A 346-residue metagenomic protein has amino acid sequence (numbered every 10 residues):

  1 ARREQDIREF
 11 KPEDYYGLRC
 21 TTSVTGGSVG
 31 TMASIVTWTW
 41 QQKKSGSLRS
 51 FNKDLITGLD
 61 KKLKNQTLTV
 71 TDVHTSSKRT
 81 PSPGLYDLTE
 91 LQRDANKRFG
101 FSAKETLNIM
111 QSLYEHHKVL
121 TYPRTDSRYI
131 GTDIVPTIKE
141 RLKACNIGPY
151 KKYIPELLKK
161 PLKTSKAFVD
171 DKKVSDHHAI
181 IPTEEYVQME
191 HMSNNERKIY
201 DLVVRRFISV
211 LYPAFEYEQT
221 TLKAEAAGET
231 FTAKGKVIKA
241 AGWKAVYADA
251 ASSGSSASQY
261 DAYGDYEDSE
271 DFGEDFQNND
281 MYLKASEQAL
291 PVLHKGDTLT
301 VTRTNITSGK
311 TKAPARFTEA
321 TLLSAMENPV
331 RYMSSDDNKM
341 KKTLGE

Functional and structural regions predicted by a protein language model:
A1-E346: Core catalytic DNA strand-manipulation module of type IA topoisomerases
